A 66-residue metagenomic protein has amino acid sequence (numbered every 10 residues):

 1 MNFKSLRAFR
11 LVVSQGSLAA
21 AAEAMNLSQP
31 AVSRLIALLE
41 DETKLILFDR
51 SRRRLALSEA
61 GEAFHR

Functional and structural regions predicted by a protein language model:
N2-S5, Q29, G61: The N-cap/first-turn positions of alpha helices within or immediately adjacent to helix-turn-helix DNA-binding domains
R7, S33-L35, D49: Base-recognition residues in the alpha-helical recognition helix of bacterial helix-turn-helix
A8-V12, F64: Short alpha-helical "packing" element that flanks the helix-turn-helix/winged-helix DNA-binding module
L11-S28: Short helix-boundary/capping micro-motifs
E23, D41, E62: Alpha-helical residues within the helix-turn-helix
S28, L35-L38: Residues within the DNA-recognition helix of helix-turn-helix
E40-L57: A short LG(V/I)-centered, amphipathic sequence patch enriched for acidic residue(s) preceding the LG motif
A60-R66: Short, solvent-exposed amphipathic helices
